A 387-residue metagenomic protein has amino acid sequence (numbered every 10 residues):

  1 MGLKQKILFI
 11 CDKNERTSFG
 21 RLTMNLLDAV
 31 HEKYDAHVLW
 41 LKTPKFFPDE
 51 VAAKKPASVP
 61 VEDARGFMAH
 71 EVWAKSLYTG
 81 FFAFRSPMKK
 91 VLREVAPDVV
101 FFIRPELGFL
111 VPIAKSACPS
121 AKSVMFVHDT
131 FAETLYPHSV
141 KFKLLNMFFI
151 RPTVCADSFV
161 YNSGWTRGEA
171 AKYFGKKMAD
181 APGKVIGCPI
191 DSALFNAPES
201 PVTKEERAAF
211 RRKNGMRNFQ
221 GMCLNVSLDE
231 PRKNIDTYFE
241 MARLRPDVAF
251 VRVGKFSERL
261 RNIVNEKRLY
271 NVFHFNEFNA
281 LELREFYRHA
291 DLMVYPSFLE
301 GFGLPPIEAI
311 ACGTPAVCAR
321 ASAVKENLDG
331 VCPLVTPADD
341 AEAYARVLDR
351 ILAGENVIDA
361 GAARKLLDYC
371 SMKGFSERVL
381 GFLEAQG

Functional and structural regions predicted by a protein language model:
L8, M216-K233, A242: Conserved donor-binding/catalytic core segment of Leloir-type glycosyltransferases
K89, K141-F159: Membrane-proximal helix-turn-helix segments that form the acceptor-binding/catalytic region of lipid-linked
V99-F101, A114-L135: Active-site proximal beta-strand in glycosyltransferases
L260-R284: Nucleotide-activated donor-binding/catalytic signature segment of Leloir-type glycosyltransferases, i.e., the conserved
E285-A290: Short alpha-helical donor nucleotide-sugar binding micro-motif in glycosyltransferases
F298: Aromatic "clamp/platform" in nucleotide-sugar-dependent glycosyltransferases that forms part of the donor/acceptor
P315-C318: Short hydrophobic beta-strand element within catalytic cores of glycosyltransferases and related nucleotide-activated
P333-E342, D349-E355: Conserved acidic donor-binding segment of nucleotide-sugar-dependent glycosyltransferases
